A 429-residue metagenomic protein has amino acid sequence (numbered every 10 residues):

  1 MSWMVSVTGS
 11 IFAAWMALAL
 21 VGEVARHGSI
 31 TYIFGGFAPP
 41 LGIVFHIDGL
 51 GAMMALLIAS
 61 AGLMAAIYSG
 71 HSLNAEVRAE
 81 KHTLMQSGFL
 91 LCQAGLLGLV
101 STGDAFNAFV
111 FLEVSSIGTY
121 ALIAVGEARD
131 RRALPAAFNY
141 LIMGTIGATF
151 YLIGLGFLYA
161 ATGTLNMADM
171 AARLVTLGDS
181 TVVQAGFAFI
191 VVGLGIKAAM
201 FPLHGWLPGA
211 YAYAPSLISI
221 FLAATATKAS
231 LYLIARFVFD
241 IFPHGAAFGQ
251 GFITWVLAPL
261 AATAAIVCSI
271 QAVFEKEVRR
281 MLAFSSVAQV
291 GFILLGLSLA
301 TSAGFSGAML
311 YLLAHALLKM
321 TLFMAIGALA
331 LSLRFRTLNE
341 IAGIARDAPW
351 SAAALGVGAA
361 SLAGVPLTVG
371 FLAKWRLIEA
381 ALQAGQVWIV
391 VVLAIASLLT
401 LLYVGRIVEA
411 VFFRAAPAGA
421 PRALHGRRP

Functional and structural regions predicted by a protein language model:
M1-S87, A168-A172: Transmembrane helix-loop-helix hairpins at membrane boundaries of multipass inner-membrane proteins
S2, A353-A354, G419-A420: Acidic/polar loop patches that form or flank catalytic/metal-binding clefts of enzymes that bind anionic ligands
M4, E340-G343, R422: Internal alpha-helical transmembrane segments of multi-pass membrane proteins
M64-N74, F89, Q93-A108, Y120-W375 (+2 more regions): Hydrophobic transmembrane alpha-helices and their helix-loop junctions in integral membrane proteins
E113: Short phosphate-coordinating micro-motif centered on Lys-Gly-acidic
R414-P429: Interfacial loop-to-transmembrane junctions
